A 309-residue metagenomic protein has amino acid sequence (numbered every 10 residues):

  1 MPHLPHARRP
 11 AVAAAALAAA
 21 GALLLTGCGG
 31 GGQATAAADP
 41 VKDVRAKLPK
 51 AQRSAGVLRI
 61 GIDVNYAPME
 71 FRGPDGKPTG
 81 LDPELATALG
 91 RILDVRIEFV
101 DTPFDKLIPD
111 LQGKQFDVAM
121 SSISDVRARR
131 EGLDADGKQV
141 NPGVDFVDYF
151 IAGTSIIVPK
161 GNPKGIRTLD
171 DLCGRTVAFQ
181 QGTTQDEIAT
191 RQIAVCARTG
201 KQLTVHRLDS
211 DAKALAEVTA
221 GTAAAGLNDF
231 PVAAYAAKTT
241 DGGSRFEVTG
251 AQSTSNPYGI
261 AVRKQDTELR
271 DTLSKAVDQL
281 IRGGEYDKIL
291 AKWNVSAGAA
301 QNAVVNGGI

Functional and structural regions predicted by a protein language model:
L24-G27: C-terminal motif of bacterial Sec signal peptides marking the signal peptidase cleavage site
G29, E84-I92, K160-P163, D170 (+2 more regions): Extended ligand-binding regions for polar small-molecule ligands
G30-D43, K47-P49, G182-A194, R245-F246 (+1 more regions): Ligand-binding clefts/hinges and TM-proximal coupling segments of bilobed small-molecule sensing domains
A36-I123: Extracytoplasmic small-molecule ligand-binding "clamshell" domains of the periplasmic binding protein/Venus flytrap
V64, P78-I92, A152-S210, A225 (+1 more regions): Bilobed "Venus flytrap"/periplasmic-binding protein-like clamshell domains and structurally analogous long
R96-L169: Acidic, polar ligand-binding/catalytic clefts
I123-Q139, T190-Q192, C196, A220-T254: A ligand-binding cleft/hinge motif common to bilobed small-molecule-binding domains
F150-V158, K238-K275, V295-I309: Periplasmic-binding protein-like
